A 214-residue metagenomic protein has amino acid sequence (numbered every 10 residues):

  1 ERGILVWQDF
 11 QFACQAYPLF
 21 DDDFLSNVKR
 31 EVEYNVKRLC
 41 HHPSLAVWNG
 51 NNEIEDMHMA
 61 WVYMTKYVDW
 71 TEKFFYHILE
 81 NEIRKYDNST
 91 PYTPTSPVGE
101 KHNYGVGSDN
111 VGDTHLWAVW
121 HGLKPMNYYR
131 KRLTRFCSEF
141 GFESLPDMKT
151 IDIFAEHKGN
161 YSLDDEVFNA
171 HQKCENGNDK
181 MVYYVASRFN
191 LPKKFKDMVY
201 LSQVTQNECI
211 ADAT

Functional and structural regions predicted by a protein language model:
E1-N103: Active-site mouth of glycoside hydrolases
D23, D56, V62, D109 (+2 more regions): General N-terminal targeting signals
W48, N81-R84, E100-N103, V111 (+1 more regions): Substrate-binding clefts and catalytic carboxylate motifs of secreted carbohydrate-active enzymes
